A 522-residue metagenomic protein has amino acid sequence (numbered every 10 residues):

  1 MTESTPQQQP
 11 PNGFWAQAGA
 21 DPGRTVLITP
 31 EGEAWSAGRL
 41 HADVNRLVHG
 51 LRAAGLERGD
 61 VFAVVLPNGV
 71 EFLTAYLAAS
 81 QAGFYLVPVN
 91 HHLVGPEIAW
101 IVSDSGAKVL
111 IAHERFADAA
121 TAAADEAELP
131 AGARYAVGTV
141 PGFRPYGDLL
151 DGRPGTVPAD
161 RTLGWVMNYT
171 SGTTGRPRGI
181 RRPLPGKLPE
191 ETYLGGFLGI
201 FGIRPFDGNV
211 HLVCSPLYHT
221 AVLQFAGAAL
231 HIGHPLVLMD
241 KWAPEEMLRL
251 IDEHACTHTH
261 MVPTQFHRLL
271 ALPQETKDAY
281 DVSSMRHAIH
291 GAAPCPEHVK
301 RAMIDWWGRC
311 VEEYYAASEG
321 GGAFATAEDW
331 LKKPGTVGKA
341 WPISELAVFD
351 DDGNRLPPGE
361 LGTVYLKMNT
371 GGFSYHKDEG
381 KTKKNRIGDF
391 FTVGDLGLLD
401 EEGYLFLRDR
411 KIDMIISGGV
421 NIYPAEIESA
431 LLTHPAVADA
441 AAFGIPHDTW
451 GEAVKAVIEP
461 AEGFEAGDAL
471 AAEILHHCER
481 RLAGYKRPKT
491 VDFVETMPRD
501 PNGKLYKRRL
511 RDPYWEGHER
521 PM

Functional and structural regions predicted by a protein language model:
P6-Q7, V26-G69, L73, L77 (+1 more regions): Conserved AMP-binding/adenylate-forming core of the ANL superfamily
G13-S36, G138: AMP-dependent adenylate-forming
H49, A53-A54, Q81-D151, V157-D160 (+1 more regions): Structural core segment of the AMP-binding/adenylate-forming
L51-L56, P154-L163, M167-L212, Q224 (+1 more regions): Conserved adenylate-forming
P67-V87, H91-G95, S103-V109, A127 (+3 more regions): A short helix-loop-beta submotif of the ANL/AMP-binding
L93, A99, L110-A112, R249 (+9 more regions): AMP-binding/adenylate-forming catalytic core of the ANL superfamily
V166-N168, H231, C256-M261, L272-K333 (+2 more regions): Gly/Ser/Thr-rich phosphate-binding loop
K187-V210, Y218-H258, L272: Conserved AMP-binding/adenylation subdomain of ANL enzymes
